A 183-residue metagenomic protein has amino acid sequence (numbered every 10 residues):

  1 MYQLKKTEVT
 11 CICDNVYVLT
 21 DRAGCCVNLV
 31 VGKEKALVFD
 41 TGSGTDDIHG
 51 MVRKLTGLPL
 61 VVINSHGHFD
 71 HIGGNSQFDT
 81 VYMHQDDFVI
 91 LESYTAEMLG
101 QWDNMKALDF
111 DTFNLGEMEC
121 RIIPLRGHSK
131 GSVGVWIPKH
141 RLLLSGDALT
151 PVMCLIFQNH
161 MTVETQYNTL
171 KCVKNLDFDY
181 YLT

Functional and structural regions predicted by a protein language model:
M1-E8, I90-T95: Short, basic/low-complexity N-terminal boundary segments at the transition from targeting/disordered tails
Q3-K54, V135-G146: Conserved beta-strand hairpin/beta-sheet module of binuclear metal-dependent hydrolase folds, prominently
V9-V16, Y94, L115-M118: Short Pro/Gly-enriched beta-strand edge/turn motifs at strand-loop
I12, L19, A107-L108, L125: Hydrophobic residues at beta-strand termini and immediately following loops that shape nucleotide-binding pockets
D21, D47, I72-G74, K130 (+1 more regions): Short N-terminal helix/helix-N-cap motif within the alpha/beta-hydrolase-1
K33, T56-P59, N75-T80, P138-H140 (+1 more regions): Short glycine/proline-enriched coil/turn segments at helix->beta-strand junctions
A36, S43-G44, E119-T183: Metallo-beta-lactamase
S43-G116: Active-site HxH/HxHxD metal-binding segment of metal-dependent hydrolases
